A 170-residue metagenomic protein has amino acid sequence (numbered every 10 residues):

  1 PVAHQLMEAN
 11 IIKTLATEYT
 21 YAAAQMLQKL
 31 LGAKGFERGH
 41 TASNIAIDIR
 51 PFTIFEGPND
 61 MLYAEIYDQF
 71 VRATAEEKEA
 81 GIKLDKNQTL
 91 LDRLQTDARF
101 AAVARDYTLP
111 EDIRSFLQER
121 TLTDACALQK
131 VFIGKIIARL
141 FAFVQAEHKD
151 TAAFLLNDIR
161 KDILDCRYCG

Functional and structural regions predicted by a protein language model:
P1-G170: Flavin-dependent oxidoreductase catalytic core characteristic of acyl-CoA dehydrogenase/oxidase-like enzymes
